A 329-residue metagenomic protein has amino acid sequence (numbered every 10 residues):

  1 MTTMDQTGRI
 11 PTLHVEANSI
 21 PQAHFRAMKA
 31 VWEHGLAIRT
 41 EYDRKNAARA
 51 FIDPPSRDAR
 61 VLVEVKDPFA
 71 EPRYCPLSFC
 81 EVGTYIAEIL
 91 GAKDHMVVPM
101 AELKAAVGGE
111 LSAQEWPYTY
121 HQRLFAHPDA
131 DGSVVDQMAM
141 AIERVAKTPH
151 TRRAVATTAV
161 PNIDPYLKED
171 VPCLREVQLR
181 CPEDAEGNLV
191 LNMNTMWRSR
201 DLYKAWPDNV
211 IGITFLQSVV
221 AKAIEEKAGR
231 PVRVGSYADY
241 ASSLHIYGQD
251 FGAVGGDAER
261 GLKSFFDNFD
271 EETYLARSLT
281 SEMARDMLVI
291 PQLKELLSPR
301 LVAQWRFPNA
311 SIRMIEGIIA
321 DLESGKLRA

Functional and structural regions predicted by a protein language model:
M1-A329: Terminal, non-catalytic protein-protein interaction segments that mediate quaternary/complex assembly
